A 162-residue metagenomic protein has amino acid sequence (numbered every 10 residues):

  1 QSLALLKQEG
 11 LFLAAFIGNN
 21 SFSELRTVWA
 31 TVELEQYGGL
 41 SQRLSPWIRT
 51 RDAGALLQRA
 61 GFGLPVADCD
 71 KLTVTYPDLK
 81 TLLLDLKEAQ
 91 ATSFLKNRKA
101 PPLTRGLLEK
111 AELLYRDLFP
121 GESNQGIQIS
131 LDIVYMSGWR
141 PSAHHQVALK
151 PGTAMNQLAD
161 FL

Functional and structural regions predicted by a protein language model:
Q1-L11: A short glycine-rich, Lys/Arg-flanked "PGG" loop and its adjoining helix->strand segment in the class I
S2, T31, M155: Glycine-rich, phosphate-binding/catalytic loops in enzymes
A4, T27, A55, L84 (+1 more regions): Replace "anionic and nucleotidyl ligands
L6, Q36-Y37, E122: Alpha-helix termini
L11-D78, A89-P101: Conserved catalytic/acceptor-binding region of the Class I
A60-G63, P77-L162: C-terminal lobe and adjacent flexible extensions of AdoMet/dcAdoMet transferase-like proteins
